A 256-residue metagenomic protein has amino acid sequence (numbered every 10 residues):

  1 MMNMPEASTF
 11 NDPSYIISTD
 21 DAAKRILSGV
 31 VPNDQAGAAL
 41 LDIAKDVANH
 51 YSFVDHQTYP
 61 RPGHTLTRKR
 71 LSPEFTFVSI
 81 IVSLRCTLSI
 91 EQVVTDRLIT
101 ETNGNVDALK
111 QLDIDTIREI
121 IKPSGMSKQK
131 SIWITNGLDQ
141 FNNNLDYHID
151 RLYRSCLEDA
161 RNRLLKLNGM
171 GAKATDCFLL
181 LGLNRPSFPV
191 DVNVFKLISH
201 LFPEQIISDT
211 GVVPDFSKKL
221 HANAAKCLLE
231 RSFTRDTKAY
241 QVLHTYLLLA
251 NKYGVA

Functional and structural regions predicted by a protein language model:
M1-R154, R231-A256: N-terminal polyanion-binding entry modules of DNA glycosylases/AP lyases and select other DNA-binding proteins
E6, Y15, A23-K24, L179 (+3 more regions): Low-complexity, compositionally biased segments
R68, S72, T76, R154-E158 (+2 more regions): An alpha-helix initiation/capping motif
T76-S83, I134, C156-I206, G211: Catalytic DNA-binding helix-loop module of base-excision-repair DNA glycosylases/AP lyases
L88, L167, N223-C227: A short linear-motif detector with a strong N-terminal bias
E91-V94, D113, K130, A160 (+3 more regions): Amphipathic alpha-helical interface surfaces
D191-F195, H221-E230, Y240-H244: Short amphipathic alpha-helical surface patches that serve as generic macromolecular interface elements
S199, P203-S232: Accessory, usually C-terminal, subdomains that scaffold auxiliary metal cofactors
